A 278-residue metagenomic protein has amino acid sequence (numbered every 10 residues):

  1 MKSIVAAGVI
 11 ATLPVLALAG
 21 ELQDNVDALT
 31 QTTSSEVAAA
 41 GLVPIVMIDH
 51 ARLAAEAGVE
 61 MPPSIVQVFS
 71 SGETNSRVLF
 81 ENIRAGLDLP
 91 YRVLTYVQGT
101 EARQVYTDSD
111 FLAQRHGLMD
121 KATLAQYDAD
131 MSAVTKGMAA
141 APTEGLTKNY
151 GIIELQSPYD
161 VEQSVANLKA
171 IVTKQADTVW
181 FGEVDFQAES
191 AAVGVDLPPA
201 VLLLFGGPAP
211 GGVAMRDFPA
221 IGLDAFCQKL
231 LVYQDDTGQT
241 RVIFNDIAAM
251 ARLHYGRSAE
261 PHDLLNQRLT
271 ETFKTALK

Functional and structural regions predicted by a protein language model:
M1-V9: Sec-dependent signal peptide recognition, specifically the positively charged N-region followed immediately by
T12-L16: N-terminal signal peptide c-region/cleavage motif recognized by signal peptidases
A17-A51, A55, A140-W180: Terminal, regulation- and interaction-focused segments at domain boundaries
L18, L22-A38, V66-Q67, N75-A141: Extended, hydrophobic interaction surfaces within ordered domains
A51-L53, V59-D88, T173, G182 (+1 more regions): Compact, glycine-rich, soluble single-domain proteins
R92-H116, A225, K229-Y255: Beta-strand/loop substructures that line and gate deep hydrophobic ligand-binding cavities in soluble
D110-E144, I247-K278: C-terminal partner/receptor-binding element of secreted or periplasmic proteins
